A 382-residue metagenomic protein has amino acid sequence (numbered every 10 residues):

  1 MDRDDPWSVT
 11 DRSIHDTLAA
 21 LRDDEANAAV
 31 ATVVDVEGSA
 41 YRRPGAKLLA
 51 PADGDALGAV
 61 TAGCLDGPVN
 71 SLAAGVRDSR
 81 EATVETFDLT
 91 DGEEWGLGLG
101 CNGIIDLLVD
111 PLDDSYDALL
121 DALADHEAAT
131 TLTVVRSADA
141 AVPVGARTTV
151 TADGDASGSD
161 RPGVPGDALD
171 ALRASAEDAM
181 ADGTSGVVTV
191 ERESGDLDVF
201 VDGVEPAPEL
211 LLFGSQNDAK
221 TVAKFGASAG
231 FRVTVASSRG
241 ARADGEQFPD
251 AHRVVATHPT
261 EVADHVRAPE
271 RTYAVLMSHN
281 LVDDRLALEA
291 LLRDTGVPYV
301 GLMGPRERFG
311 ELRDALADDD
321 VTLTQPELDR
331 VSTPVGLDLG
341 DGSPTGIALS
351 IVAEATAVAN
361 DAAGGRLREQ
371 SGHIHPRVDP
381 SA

Functional and structural regions predicted by a protein language model:
D2-H252, P269-Y273, A315, E354 (+2 more regions): Segments forming oxygen-rich coordination pockets for charged ligands
G67, G240-A243, V262, R306-G310: Short gly/pro/ser/thr-enriched loop/turn and capping motifs at secondary-structure boundaries
G145, S159, F213, M277-S278 (+2 more regions): Thr-Gly-centered strand-to-loop micro-motif
T234, V255, S332: General small-molecule cofactor/ligand-binding pocket signal
A236-S237, Y273-D284, E289-A315: ADP-ribose/adenylate-binding Rossmann-like module
H252-H258: Conserved SAM-binding strand-loop segment of SAM-dependent methyltransferases
T260-P269: Short amphipathic alpha-helix with an adjacent loop that forms part of the alpha/beta core around
P298, L302-A382: Adenosine-phosphate binding glycine-rich loop
